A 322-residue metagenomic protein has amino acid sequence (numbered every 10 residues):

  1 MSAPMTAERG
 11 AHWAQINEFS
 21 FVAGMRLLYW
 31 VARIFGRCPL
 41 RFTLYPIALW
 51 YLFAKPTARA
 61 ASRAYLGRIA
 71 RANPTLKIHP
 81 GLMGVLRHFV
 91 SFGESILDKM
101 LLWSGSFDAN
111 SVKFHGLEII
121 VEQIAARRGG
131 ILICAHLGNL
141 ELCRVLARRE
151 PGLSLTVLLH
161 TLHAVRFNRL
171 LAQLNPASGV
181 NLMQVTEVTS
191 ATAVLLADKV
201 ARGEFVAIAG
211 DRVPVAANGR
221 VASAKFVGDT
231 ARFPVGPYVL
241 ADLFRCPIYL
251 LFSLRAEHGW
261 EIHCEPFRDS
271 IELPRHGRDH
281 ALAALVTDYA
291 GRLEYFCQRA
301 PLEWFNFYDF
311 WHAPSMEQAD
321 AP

Functional and structural regions predicted by a protein language model:
S2-C134, L171-Q173, G179, A256: Membrane-anchoring hydrophobic helices of lipid-metabolizing enzymes
F35, A54, K77, I124 (+4 more regions): Non-catalytic C-terminal accessory region of glycerolipid acyltransferases and related lyso-lipid remodeling enzymes
P39, N139, W304-F305: Short hydrophobic/aromatic residue motifs in ordered secondary structure
A61, A164-V165, T230-P234: Active-site metal-coordination segments of metallo-dependent hydrolases
T75, G84-R87, E94-S95, A126-E187 (+2 more regions): Catalytic core of membrane glycerolipid acyltransferases/transacylases, capturing the structured, soluble-facing
S106-V112, N181-E187, F226-G228: Short, flexible loop segments at the rims of nucleotide/cofactor-binding pockets, characterized by
K113-L117, L140, F167, T189-A193 (+2 more regions): Amphipathic coiled-coil/heptad-repeat helices and related helical stalk/stem segments that mediate oligomerization
H115-L117, L158-H160, V185, E265-F267 (+1 more regions): Conserved beta-strand termini and adjacent loop/short-helix elements that scaffold enzyme active sites in alpha/beta
